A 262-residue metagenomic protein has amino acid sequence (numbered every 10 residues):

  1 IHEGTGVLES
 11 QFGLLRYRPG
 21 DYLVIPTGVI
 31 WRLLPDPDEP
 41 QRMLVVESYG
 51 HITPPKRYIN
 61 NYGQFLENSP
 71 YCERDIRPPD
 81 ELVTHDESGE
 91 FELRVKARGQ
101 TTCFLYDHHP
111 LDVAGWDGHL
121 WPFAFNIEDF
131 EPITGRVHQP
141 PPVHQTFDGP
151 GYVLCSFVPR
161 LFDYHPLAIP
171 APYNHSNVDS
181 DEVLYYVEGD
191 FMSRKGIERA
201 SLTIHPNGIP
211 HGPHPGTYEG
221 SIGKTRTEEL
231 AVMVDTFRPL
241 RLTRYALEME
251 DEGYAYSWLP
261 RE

Functional and structural regions predicted by a protein language model:
I1-E262: Jelly-roll (double-stranded beta-helix
